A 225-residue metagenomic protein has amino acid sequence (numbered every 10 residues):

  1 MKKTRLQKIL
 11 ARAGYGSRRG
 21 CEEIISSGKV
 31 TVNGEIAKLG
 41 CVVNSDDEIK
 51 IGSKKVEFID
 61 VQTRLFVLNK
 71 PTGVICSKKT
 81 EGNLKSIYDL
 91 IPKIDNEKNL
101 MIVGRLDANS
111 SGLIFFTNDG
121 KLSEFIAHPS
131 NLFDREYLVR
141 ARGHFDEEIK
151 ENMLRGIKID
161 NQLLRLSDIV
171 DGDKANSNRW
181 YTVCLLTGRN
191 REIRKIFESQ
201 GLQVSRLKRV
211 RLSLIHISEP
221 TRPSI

Functional and structural regions predicted by a protein language model:
M1-E81: S4-like RNA-binding module at protein N-termini
S26-G28, S45-D47, Q62-F66, K70-T72 (+8 more regions): A generic structural signal for short beta-strands and their flanking turns/coil linkers
G34, S53, V67-K70, F116-D119 (+2 more regions): Flexible glycine-/small-residue-rich
E81-K98: Substrate-gripping "pore-loop 1 plus following alpha2 helix"
K93-H128: Glycine/acidic-rich beta-strand-loop module
S110-S111, N118-F125, W180-L214: Pseudouridine synthase
K121-Y181: Non-catalytic RNA-recognition surface used by pseudouridine synthases
I215-I225: Single conserved hydrophobic/aromatic residue that forms the stacking wall/gate of nucleotide- or nucleobase-binding
